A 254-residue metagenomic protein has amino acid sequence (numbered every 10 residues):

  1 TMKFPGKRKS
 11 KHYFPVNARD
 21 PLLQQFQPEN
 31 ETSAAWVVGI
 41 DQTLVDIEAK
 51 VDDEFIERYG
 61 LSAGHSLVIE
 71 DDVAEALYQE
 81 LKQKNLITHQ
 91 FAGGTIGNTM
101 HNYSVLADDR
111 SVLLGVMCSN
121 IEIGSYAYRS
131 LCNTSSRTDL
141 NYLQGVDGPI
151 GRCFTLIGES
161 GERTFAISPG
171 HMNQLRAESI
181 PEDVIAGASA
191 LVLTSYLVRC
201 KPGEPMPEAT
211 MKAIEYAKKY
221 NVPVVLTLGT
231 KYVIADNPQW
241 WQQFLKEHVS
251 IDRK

Functional and structural regions predicted by a protein language model:
T1-S66, T88-F91, R110, V116-K254: Ribokinase/PfkB-type carbohydrate-kinase core domain
E57-G97: Aromatic- and Gly/Pro-rich amphipathic surface segment
Q90-L114: Active-site alpha-helical elements of protease catalytic centers
